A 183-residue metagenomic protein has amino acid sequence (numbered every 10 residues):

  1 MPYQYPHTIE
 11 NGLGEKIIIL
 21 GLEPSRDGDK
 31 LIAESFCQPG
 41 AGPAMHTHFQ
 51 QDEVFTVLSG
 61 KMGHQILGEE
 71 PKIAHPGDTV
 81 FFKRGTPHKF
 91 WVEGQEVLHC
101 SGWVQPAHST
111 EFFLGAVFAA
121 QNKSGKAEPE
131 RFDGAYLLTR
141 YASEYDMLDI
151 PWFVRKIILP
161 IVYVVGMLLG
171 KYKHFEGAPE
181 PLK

Functional and structural regions predicted by a protein language model:
M1-E15, L20-K30, G42-Q51, H64-K183: Jelly-roll (double-stranded beta-helix
I32-F36: Short amphipathic
F55: Structured binding elements
L58-S59: A cytosolic small-molecule/anion-sensing beta-strand core signal
